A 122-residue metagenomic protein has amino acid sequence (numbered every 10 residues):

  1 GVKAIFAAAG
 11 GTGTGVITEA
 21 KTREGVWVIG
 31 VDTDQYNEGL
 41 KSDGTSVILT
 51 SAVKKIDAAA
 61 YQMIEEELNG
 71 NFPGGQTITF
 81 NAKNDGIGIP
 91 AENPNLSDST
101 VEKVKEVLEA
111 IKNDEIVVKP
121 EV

Functional and structural regions predicted by a protein language model:
G1-V122: A residue-level marker of the well-folded mature domains of exported/periplasmic proteins
